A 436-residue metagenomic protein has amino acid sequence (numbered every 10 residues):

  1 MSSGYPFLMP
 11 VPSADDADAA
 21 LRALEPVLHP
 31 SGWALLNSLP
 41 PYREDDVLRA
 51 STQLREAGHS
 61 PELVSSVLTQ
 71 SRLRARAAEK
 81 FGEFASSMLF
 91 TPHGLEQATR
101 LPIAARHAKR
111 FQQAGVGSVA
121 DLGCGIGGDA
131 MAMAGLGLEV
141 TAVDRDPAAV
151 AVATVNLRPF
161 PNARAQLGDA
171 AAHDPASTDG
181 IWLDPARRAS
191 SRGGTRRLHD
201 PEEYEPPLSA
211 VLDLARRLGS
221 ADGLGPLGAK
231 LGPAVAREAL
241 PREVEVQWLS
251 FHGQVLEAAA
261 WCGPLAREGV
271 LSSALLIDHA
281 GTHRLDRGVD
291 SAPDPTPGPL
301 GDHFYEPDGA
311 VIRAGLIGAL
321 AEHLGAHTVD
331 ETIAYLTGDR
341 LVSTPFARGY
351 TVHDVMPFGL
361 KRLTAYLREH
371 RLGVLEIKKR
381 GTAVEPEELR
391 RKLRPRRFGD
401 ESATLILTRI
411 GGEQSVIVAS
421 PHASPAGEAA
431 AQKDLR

Functional and structural regions predicted by a protein language model:
M1-R436: SAM-dependent transferase fold signal centered on methyltransferase-like domains, encompassing both Class I
